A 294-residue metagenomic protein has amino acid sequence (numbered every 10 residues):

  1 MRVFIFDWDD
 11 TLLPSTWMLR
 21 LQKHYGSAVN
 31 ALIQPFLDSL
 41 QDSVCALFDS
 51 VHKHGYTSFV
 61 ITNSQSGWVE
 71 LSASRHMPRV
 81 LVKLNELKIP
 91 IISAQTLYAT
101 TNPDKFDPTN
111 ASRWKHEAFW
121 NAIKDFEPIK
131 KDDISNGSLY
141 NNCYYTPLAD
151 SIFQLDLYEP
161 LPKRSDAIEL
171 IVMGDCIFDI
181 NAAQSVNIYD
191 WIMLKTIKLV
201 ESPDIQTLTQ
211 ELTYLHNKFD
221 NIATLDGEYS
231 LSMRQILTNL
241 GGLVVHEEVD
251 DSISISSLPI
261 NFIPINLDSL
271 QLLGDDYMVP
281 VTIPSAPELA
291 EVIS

Functional and structural regions predicted by a protein language model:
M1-R113, I123, Q206: Alpha-helical substrate-recognition element adjacent to the catalytic core
H54, L71-S294: C-terminal cap/substrate-recognition subdomain and adjoining C-terminal extension of metal-dependent phosphatase-like
